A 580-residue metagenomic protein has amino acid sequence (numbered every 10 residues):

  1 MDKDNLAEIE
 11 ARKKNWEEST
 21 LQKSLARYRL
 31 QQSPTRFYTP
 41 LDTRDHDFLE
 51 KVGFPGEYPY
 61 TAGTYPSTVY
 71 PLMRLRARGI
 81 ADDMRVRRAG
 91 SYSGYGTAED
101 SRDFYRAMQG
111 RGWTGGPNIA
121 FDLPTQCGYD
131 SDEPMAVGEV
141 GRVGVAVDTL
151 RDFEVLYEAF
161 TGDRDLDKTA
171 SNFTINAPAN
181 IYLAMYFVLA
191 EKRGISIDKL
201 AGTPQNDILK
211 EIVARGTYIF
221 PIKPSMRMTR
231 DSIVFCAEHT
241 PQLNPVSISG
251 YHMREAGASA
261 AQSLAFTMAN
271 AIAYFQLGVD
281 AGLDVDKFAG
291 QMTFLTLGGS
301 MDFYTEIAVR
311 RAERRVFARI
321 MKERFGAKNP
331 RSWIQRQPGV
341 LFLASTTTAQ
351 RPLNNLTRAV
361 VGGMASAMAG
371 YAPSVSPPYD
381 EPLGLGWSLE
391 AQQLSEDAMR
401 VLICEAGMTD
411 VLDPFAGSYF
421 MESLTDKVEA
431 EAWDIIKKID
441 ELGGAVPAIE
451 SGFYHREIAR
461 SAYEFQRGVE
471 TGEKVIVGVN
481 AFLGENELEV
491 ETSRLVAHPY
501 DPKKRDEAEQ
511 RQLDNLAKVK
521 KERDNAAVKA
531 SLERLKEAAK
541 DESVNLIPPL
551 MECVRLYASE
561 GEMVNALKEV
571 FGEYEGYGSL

Functional and structural regions predicted by a protein language model:
M1-R151, E158-D165, A190-R193, D434-E441 (+2 more regions): Acidic/polar, glycine-rich intrinsically disordered N-terminal extensions of enzymes
D2-Y58, L183, K223, A261-V285 (+2 more regions): Gly/Pro-rich turn-and-neighbor structural signature
Q109-G115, F160-T169, L189-L200, V234-N244 (+9 more regions): Secondary-structure transition/capping motifs at alpha-helix termini and the adjoining loop/turn into the next element
G110, T114, I119, L123 (+3 more regions): Active-site cavity-forming subdomains of large catalytic enzyme subunits
G138-G141, K210-F220, M253-G257, T296-T305 (+5 more regions): Short beta-alpha connecting loops at secondary-structure transitions that line or flank enzyme active sites
D148, A177, K192, G216-C236 (+10 more regions): Phosphate/diphosphate-binding loops
D207-L209, S225-L283, T357-I436: Mobile "lid/hinge" segments at catalytic clefts and subdomain interfaces of large enzymes
G257-A265, S300-A312, L341-L356, L385-S395 (+5 more regions): Short glycine/threonine-rich loop-to-helix capping motif typified by GTGT followed within a few residues by an Asp-Pro
